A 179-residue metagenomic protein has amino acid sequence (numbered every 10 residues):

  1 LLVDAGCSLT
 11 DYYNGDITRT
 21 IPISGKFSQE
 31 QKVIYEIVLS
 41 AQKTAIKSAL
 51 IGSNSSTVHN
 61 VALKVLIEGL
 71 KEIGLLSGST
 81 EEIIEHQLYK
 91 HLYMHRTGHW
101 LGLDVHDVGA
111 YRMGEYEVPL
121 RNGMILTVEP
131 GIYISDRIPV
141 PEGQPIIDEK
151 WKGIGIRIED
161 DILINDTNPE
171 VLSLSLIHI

Functional and structural regions predicted by a protein language model:
L1-I177: Active-site neighborhoods and metal-handling regions in enzymes and metal-associated proteins
